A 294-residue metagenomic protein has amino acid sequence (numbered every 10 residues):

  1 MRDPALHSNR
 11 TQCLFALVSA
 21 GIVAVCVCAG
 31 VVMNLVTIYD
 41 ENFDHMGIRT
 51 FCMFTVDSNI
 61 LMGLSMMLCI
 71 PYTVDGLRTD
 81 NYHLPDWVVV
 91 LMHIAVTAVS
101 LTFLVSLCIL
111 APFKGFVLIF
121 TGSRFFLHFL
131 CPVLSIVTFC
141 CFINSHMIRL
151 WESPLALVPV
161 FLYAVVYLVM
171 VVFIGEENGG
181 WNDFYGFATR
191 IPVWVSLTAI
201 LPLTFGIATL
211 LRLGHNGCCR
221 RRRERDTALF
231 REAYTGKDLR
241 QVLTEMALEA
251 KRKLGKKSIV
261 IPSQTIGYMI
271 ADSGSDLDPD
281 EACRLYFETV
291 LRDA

Functional and structural regions predicted by a protein language model:
P4-I22: N-terminal membrane topogenic signal
V23-Y39: Alpha-helical transmembrane segments of multi-pass membrane proteins
L35-F43, L107-F116: Juxtamembrane "helix-exit" motif on the non-cytosolic side of transmembrane helices
H45-M53, F116-F126, W151-E152: Non-cytosolic membrane-interface motifs at loop->transmembrane helix junctions
D80-A98, R149-L157: Interfacial segments of alpha-helical transmembrane regions
P132-R149: Alpha-helical transmembrane segments in multipass membrane proteins, preferentially the mid-helix core
V172-L213: Membrane-interface transmembrane-helix boundary segments in multi-pass integral membrane proteins
R252-I261, S275-L277: Charged, low-complexity interaction regions
